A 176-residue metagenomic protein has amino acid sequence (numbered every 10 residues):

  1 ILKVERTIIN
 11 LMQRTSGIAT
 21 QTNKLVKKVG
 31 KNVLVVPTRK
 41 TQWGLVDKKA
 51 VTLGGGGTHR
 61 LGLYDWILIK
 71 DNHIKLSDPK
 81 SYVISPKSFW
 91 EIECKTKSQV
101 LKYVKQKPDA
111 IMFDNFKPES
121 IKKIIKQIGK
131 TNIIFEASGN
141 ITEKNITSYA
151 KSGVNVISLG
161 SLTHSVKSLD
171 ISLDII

Functional and structural regions predicted by a protein language model:
I1-Q106, A110, E119-Q127, I133-E136 (+2 more regions): Acidic/glycine-rich phosphate/pyrophosphate-binding loops and surrounding catalytic core that coordinate Mg2+
N115, G139, S161: Short secondary-structure boundary segments
E143: Cys/His-rich Zn2+-binding cysteine-cluster or related metal-binding knuckle/ribbon modules and their
S172-I176: Active-site loop ensemble at the mouth of alpha/beta enzyme cores that anchors a bound cofactor
